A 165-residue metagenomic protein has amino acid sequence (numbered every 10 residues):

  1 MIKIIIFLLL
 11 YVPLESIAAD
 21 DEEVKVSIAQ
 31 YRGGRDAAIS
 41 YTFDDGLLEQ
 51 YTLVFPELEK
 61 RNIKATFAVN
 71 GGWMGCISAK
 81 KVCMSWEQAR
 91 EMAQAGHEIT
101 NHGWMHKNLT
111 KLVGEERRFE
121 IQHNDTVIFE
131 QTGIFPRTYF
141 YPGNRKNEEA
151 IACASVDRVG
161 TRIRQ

Functional and structural regions predicted by a protein language model:
K3-P13: Sec-dependent N-terminal signal peptides
S16-Y41, E49-L53, E59-K60, A79-E87: N-terminal pre-catalytic segment of deacetylase/amide-hydrolase enzymes
A38-T42, A65-V69, E98-G103, F135-Y141 (+1 more regions): Structural recognition of the beta-strand scaffold that forms the well-ordered cores of secreted hydrolase catalytic
G46: Conserved short acidic donor-positioning loop in nucleotide-sugar-dependent glycosyltransferases
Q50-L53, L58, I77, N108-Q165: Catalytic domains of cell-wall/extracellular-matrix polysaccharide-remodeling enzymes, centered on de-N-acetylation
Y51-W73: A short alpha/beta connector and helix-capping loop motif
F55-N62, K81-N101, S155: Acidic (Asp/Glu)-rich catalytic clusters
G72-M74, M105-N108: A short, flexible beta-alpha/helix-coil linker loop
